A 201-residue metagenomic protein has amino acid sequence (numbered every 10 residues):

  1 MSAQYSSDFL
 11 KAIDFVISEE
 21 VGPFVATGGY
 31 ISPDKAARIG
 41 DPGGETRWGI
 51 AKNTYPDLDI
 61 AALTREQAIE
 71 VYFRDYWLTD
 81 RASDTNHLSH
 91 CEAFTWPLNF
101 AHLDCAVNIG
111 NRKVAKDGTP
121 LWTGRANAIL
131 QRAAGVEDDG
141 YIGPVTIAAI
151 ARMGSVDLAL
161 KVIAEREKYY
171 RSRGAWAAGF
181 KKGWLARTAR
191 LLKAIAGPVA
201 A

Functional and structural regions predicted by a protein language model:
M1-A201: Cell-wall polysaccharide-cleaving catalytic domain and substrate-binding groove, primarily in peptidoglycan/chitin
